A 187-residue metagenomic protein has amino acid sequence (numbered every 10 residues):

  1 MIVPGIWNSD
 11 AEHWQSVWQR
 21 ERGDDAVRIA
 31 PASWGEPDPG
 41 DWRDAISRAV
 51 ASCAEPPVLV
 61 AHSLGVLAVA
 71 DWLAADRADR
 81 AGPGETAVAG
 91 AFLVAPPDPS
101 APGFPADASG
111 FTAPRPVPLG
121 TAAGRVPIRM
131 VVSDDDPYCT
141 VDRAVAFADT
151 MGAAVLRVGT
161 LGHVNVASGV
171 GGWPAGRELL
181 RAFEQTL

Functional and structural regions predicted by a protein language model:
M1-E55: Active-site catalytic motif of lipid deacylating hydrolases and related acyltransferases
M1-G5, H62, V132: The conserved beta1-alpha1 loop
D10-A11, P137-R143: Conserved alpha/beta-hydrolase "acid-adjacent" motif
D25-V27, D149-N165: Catalytic histidine neighborhood in serine/cysteine hydrolases with alpha/beta-hydrolase-type architecture
D41, V166-L180: Post-His helix in hydrolase/transferase enzymes
L59-A70: Gly/Ala-rich beta-loop-alpha elbow adjacent to hydrolase catalytic centers
R80-S100: A conserved short beta-strand
A123-G124, R129-V132, D136: Short beta-strand/loop motif that positions the catalytic acidic residue of the alpha/beta-hydrolase fold
